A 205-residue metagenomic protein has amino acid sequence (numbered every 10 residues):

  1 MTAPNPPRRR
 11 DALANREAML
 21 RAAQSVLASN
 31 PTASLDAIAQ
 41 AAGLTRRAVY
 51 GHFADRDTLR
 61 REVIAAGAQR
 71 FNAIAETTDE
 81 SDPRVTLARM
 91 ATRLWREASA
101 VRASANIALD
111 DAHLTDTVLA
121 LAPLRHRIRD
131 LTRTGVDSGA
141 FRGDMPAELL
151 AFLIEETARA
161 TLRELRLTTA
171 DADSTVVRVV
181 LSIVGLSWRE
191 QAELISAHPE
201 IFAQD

Functional and structural regions predicted by a protein language model:
M1-A41, T58-R61: Basic, helix-initiating cap at the start of DNA-binding domains
T2-A3, D130-S138, R163, L167-D205: C-terminal peripheral helix-coil segments that are non-catalytic and often amphipathic
G43-F53: Short hydrophobic/aromatic patch on the recognition helix
F53, D57-G67: Alpha-helical DNA-contacting segments of helix-turn-helix folds
E62, A73-V101, H113-T115: Hydrophobic alpha-helical connector segments
R89, A112-R163: Amphipathic alpha-helical packing segments from all-alpha helical-bundle domains
N106-T115, S196-A197: Short linear capping/connector segments at secondary-structure termini
